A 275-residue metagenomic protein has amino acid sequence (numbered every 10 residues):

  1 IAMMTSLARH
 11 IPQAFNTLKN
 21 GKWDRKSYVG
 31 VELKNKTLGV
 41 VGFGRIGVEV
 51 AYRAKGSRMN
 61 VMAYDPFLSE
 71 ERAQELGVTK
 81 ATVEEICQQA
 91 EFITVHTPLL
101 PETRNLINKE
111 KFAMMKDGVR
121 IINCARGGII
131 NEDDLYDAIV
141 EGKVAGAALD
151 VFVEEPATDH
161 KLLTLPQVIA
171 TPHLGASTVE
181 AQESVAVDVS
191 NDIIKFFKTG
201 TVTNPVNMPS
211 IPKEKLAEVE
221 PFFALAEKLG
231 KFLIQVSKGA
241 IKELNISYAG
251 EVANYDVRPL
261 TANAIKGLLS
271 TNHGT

Functional and structural regions predicted by a protein language model:
I1-F15, S27-V31, T158: Phosphate/diphosphate ligand-binding glycine-rich loop within oxidoreductases
T5-W23, K55-M59, V140-E141, N191-V202 (+2 more regions): Generic secondary-structure signature for well-ordered alpha-helical cores
T17-K22, K36, R45, L163 (+2 more regions): Donor/substrate-binding cores of folate-linked one-carbon enzymes
K26-D117: Rossmann-like dinucleotide/phosphate-binding beta-alpha-beta segment
L68-R72, E154-T158, A253-N254: Short, charged/polar "capping" segments at the starts of alpha-helices and the immediately preceding loops
D117-V236: Rossmann-like dinucleotide-binding domain for NAD(H)/NADP(H)
N207-G274: An accessory alpha-helical subdomain
